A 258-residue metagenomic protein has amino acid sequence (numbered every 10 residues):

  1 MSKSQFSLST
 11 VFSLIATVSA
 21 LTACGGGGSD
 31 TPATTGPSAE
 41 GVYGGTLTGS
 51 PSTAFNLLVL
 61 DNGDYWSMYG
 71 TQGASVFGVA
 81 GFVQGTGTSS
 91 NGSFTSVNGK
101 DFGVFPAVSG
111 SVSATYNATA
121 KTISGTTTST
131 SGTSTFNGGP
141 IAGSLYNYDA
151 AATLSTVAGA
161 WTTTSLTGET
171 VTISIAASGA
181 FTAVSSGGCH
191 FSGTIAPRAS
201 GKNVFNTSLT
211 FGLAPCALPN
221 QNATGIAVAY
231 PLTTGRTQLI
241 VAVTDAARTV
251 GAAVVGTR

Functional and structural regions predicted by a protein language model:
S2-L8, S13-G44, S144-L145, G256-R258: Bacterial Sec-dependent N-terminal signal peptides
T34-N56, Y65-W66, T122-E169, G251-G256: Tryptophan-anchored aromatic micro-motifs
G49-G92, T163-L213: N-terminal glycine/threonine-rich, aromatic-flanked beta-hairpin/loop signature
L57, G85-G87, A114-Y116, G193-S200 (+2 more regions): Extended lipid/amphipathic-ligand handling interfaces
A74, G78-S124, T133: Short N-terminal edge-element motif at the start of the domain
F94-G110, V204-I226: An anionic, turn-rich surface loop/hairpin at beta-sheet edges that serves as a generic interaction/coordination patch
A217-R258: Hydrophilic extracytoplasmic domains
